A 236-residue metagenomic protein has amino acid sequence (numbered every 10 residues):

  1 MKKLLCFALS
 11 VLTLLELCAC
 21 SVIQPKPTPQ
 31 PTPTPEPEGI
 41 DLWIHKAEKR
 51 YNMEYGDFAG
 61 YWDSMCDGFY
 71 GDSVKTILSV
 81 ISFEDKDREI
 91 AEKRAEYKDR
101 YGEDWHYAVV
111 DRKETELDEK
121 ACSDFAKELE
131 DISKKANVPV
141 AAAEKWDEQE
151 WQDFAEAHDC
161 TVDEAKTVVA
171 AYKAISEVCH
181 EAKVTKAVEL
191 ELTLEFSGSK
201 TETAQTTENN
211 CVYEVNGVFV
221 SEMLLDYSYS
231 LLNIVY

Functional and structural regions predicted by a protein language model:
M1-A19: Sec-dependent bacterial lipoprotein signal peptides
C18-P29: Bacterial lipoprotein signal-peptidase II cleavage site
T28-E36: Low-complexity, acidic Ser/Thr/Pro-rich repeat tracts that form intrinsically disordered stalk/linker regions of very
P35-A155: Core segments of small alpha/beta cavity-forming domains
E177-T185, Y213-V218: A short, structured loop/turn motif at beta-sheet edges
A182-F196: A short hydrophobic beta-strand element
T193-Q205: Short, cysteine-centered beta-strand-loop-beta hairpins and adjacent loop/turn segments enriched in charged/polar
T203-Y236: Short beta-strand edge/turn micro-motifs at domain boundaries
